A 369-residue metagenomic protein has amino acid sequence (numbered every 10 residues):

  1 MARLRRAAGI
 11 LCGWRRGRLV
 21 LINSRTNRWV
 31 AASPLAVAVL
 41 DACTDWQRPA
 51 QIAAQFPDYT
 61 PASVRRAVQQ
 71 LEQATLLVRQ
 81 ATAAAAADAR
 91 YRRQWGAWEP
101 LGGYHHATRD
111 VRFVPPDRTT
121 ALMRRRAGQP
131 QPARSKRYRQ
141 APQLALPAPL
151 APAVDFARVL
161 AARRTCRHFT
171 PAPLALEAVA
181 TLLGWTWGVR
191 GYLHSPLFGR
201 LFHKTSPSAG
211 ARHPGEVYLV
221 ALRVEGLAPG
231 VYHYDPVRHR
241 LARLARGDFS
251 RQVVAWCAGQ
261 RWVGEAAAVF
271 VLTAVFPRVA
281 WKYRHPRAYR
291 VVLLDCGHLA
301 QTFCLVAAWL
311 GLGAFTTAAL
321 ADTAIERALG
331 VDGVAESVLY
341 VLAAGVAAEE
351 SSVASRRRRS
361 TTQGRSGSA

Functional and structural regions predicted by a protein language model:
M1-L272, P277, L320-A369: N-terminal accessory segments that position/regulate proteins before the catalytic core
P57-D58, V292-L293, L312: A generic secondary-structure micro-motif detector that highlights 1-2 residue hydrophobic/ambivalent hotspots embedded
V189-Y192, V306-L310: Secondary-structure boundary elements
R278-K282: Short acidic/His/Gly/Ser-rich catalytic and metal-binding motifs that mark active-site loops of diverse hydrolases
P286-D295: Short pre-catalytic strand/loop immediately N-terminal to key active-site residues, enriched for Gly-Thr
A300: C-terminal substrate/ligand-recognition segments
A307-A324: Glycine-rich phosphate/pyrophosphate-binding loops and their adjacent beta-strand/loop elements at enzyme active sites
